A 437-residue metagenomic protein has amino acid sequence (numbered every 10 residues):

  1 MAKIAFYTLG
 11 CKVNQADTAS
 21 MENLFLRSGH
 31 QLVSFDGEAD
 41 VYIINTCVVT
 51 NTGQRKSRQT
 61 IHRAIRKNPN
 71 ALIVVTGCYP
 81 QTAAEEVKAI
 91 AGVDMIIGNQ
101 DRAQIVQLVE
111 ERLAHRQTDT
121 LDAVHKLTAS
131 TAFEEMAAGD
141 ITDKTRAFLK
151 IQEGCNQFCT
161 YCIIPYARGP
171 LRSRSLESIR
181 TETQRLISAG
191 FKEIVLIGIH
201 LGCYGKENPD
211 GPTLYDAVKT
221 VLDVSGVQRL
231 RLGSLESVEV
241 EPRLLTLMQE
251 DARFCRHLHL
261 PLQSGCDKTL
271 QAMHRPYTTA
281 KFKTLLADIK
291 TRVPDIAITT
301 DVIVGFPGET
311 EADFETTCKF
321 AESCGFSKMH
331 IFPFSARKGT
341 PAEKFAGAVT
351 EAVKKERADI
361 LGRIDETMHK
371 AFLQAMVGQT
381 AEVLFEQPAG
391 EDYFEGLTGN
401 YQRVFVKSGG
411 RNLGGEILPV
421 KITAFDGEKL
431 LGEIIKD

Functional and structural regions predicted by a protein language model:
M1-Y204, K219, F254, L258 (+5 more regions): Proteins enriched for Cys/Gly/acidic motifs involved in redox and nucleic-acid/cofactor modification
V48-V49, R168-G169, N208-G211, Q271-Y277 (+1 more regions): Short glycine-enriched, charge-decorated loop/helix-capping segments at active-site entrances that position
I73-V74, T82-A83, S188-E311: Conserved SAM/AdoMet-binding glycine-rich loop
T142-T145, C155-N156, F254, S264 (+5 more regions): Short flexible coil/turn linkers enriched for glycine and charged/polar residues that connect secondary-structure
L260, D301, A321, M329 (+3 more regions): Hydrophobic, well-ordered secondary-structure elements that form the walls of internal hydrophobic environments
E309, G325-F326: Contiguous mid-protein beta-loop-alpha structural module that forms a pocket-lining wall or clamp of enzyme active
D313-C318: Short, acidic/polar
K344-D437: Terminal RNA-binding accessory module
